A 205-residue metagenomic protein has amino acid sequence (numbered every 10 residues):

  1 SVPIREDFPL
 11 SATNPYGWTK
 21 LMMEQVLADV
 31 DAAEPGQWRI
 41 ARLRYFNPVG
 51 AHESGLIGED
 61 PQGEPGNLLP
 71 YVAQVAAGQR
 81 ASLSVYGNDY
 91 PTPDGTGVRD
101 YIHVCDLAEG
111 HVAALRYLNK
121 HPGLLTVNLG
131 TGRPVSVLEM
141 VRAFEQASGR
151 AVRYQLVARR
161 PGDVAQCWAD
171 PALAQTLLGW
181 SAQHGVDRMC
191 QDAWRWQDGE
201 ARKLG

Functional and structural regions predicted by a protein language model:
S1, H52-I57, G97-V98, M140: Short aromatic-enriched loop/helix-cap "lid" or pocket-rim segments at secondary-structure transitions that line
S1-N47, L56-N67: Catalytic helix-loop patch of NAD(P)-dependent Rossmann-fold dehydrogenases
V30, A51, L177: Residues that scaffold the ATP/ADP-binding catalytic core of kinase and kinase-like folds
P48-A51, L107: Conserved sequence/active-site signature of Rossmann-fold short-chain dehydrogenase/reductase
G50-H52, D89-Y90: Short, basic/glycine-rich phosphate-binding loops at helix/coil junctions that contact nucleotide phosphates
H52-P65, V72-V75, A81: Hydrophobic, Gly/Ser/Ala-rich alpha-helical and linker tracts in large acyl-processing enzymes of secondary/lipid
L68-G205: C-terminal substrate-binding subdomain of Rossmann-fold SDR/epimerase-dehydratase oxidoreductases
